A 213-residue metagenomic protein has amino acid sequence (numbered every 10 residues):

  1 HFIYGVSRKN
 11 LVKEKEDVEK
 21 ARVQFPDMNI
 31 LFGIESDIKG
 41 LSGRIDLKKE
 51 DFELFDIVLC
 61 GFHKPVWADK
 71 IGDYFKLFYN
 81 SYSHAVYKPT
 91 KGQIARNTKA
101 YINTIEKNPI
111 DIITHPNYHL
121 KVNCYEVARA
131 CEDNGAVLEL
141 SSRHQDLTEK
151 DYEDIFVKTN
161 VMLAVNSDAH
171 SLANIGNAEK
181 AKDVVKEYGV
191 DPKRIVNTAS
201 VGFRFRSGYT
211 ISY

Functional and structural regions predicted by a protein language model:
Y4-D133, K186-R194, F205-Y213: Extended substrate/RNA-proximal surfaces in nucleic-acid metabolism proteins
H63-K64, S142-H144, A169-S171: Short, acidic/turn-prone active-site loops that include or flank metal/cofactor- and phosphate-binding residues
A68, N174-G176, A181, K193-T198: Catalytic core of soluble alpha/beta enzymes
G135-L147: His/Asp/Glu-enriched short active-site or ligand-binding loop at hydrolase and phosphoryl-transfer sites
D146-D151, L172-I175, F205: Short active-site-adjacent structural elements
V161-G176, T198: Short acidic/histidine-rich active-site segments
